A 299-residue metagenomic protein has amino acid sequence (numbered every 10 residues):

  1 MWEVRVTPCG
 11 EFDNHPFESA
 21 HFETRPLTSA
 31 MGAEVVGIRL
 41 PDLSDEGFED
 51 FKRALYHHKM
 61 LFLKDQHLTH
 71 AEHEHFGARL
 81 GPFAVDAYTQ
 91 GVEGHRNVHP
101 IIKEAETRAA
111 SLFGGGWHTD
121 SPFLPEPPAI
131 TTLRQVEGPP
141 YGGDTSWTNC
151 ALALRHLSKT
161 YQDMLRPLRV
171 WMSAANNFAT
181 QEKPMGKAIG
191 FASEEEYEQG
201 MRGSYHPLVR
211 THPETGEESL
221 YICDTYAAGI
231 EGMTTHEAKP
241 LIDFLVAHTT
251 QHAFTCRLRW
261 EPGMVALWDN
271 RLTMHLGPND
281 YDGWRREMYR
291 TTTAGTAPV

Functional and structural regions predicted by a protein language model:
W2-V265, N270-V299: Non-heme Fe(II) oxygenase catalytic core, chiefly the N-lobe of the double-stranded beta-helix
